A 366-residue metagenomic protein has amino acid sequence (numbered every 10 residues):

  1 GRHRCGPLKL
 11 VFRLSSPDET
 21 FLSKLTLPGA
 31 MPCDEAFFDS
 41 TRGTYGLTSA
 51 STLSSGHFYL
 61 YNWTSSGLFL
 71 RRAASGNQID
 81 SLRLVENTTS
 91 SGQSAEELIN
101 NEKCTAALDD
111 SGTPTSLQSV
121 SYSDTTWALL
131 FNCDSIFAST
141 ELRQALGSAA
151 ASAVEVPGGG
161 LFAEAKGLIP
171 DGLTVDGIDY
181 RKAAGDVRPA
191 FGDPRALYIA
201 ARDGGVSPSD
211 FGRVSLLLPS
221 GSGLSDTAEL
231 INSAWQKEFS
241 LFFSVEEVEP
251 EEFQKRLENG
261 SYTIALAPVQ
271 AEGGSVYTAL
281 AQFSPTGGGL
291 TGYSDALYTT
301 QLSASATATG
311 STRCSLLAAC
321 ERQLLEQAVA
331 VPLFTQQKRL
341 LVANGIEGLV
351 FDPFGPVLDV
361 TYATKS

Functional and structural regions predicted by a protein language model:
G1-H3, L241-F253, T278-N344, S366: Extracytoplasmic/peripheral linker and loop segments enriched in polar/acidic and small residues with frequent Thr/Pro
L10, G56-Y59, L68-F69, D80-E86 (+2 more regions): Short, well-ordered beta-strand elements
S16-S81: Gly/Pro-rich hinge or "lid" segments in bacterial periplasmic/extracellular proteins
S65, I199-V269: Ligand/substrate-recognition segments at binding pockets and active sites
S66-P114: Ligand-site clamp/hinge motif
D124-V175, G212-L224, G310-A328: Alpha-helical secondary-structure segments
G160-D203, G221-D226: Structural transition elements
L340-S366: Long beta-strand-rich cores associated with HINT superfamily self-processing modules
